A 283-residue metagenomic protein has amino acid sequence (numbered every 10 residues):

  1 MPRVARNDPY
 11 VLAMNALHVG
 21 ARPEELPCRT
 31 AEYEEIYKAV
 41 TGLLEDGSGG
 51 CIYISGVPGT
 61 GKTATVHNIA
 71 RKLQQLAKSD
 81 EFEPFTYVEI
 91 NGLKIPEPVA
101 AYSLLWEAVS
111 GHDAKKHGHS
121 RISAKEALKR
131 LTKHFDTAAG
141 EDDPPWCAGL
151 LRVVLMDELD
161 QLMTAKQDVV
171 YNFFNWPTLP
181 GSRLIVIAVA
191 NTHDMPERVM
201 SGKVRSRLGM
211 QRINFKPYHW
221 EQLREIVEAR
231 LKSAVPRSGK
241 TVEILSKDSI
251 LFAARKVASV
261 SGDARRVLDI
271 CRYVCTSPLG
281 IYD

Functional and structural regions predicted by a protein language model:
M1-A13, E45-G50, V66, A70 (+3 more regions): Mid-core helix/loop region of P-loop NTP-binding domains shared across ATPases and GTPases
M1-S48, K72: A short, basic N-terminal segment
I52-I54: Hydrophobic anchor at the beta1->P-loop junction of P-loop NTPases
G59: Walker A (P-loop) phosphate-binding loop of P-loop NTPases
K62: Conserved lysine of the Walker
A77-K78: Signal peptide-proximal N-terminal region of secreted/periplasmic/extracellular or secretory-lumen proteins
